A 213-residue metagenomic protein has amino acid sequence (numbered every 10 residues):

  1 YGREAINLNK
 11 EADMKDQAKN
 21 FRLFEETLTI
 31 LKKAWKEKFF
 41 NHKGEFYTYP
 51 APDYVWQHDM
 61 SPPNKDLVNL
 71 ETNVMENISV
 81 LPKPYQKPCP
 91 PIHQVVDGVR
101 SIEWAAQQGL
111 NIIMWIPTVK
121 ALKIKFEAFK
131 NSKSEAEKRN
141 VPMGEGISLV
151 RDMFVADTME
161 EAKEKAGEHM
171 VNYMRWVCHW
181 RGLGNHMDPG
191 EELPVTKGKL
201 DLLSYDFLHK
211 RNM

Functional and structural regions predicted by a protein language model:
Y1, I92-V95, L110-M114, E145-D152: Hydrophobic faces of well-ordered beta-strands that scaffold small-molecule active sites in alpha/beta enzyme cores
G2-I6, Y47, G98-S101, V119-A121 (+1 more regions): Short, solvent-exposed loop/turn segments at secondary-structure junctions
G2-K15, Q107: Acidic/polar active-site rim loop that often engages polyanionic ligands
K10-R22, P90: Flexible, glycine/proline-enriched loop segments at strand-loop-helix junctions that form or flank small-ligand binding
Q17-K83, K120-M213: An alpha-helical appendage that flanks or caps ligand/catalytic pockets
P84-P91: A local structural motif
D97-F126: A conserved active-site cap/scaffold subdomain adjacent to cofactor or substrate pockets
